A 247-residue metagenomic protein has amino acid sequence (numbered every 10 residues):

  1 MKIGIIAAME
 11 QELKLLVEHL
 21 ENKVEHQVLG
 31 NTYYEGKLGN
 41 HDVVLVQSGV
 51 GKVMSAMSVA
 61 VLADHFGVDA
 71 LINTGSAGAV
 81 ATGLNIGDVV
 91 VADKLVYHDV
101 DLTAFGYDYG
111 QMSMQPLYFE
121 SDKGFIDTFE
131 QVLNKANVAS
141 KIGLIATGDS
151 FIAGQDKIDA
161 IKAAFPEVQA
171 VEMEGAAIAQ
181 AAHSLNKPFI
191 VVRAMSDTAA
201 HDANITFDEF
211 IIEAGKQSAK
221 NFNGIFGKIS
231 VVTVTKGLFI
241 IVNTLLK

Functional and structural regions predicted by a protein language model:
M1-K123: Metabolite-binding pocket within alpha/beta catalytic cores that recognizes anionic/polar moieties
K2, G67, N85, K141 (+2 more regions): Short loop/turn motifs at secondary-structure junctions
M9, G78, L95, T147-S150 (+2 more regions): Glycine-rich beta-alpha junction loops
V28-E35, A153-I158, R193-M195: Acidic-glycine-rich active-site phosphate/pyrophosphate-binding loop
V44-S48, A146, V192: Active-site-proximal beta-strand elements of phosphoester/diester hydrolases
G106-A170, L185: Active-site rim beta-loop-alpha module in soluble metabolic enzymes
D156, I161-E172, A176-I211: Active-site-adjacent mobile loop/cap segments within catalytic or ligand-binding domains
A199-L245: His/Asp/Glu-rich mid-to-C-terminal helical/loop segments that flank catalytic regions of hydrolases
